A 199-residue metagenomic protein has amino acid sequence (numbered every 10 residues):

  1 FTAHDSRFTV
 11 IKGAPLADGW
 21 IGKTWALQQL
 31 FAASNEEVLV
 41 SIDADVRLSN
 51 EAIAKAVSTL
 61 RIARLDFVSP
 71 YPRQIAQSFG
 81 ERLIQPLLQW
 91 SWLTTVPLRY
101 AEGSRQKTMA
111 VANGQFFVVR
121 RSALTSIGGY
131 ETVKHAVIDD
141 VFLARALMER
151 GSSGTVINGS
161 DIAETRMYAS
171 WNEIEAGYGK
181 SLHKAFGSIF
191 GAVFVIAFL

Functional and structural regions predicted by a protein language model:
D5-A32, E36, K55-S126, E175 (+1 more regions): Long helical/loop segments within the catalytic core of UDP-sugar-dependent glycosyltransferases, especially the large
L39: Conserved nucleotide-ligand handling architecture
I42-T59: Acidic donor-binding/catalytic loop of UDP-sugar-dependent glycosyltransferases, especially processive GT2
G129-T132: Conserved nucleotide-sugar donor-binding catalytic segment
V137-F142: Acidic donor-binding loop at a coil-to-helix junction in glycosyltransferase catalytic cores that engages
A146-M148: Hydrophobic residues within well-ordered alpha-helices
I157-N172: Active-site donor/metal-binding and catalytic loop motifs of nucleotide-sugar-dependent glycosylation enzymes
A185-L199: Alpha-helical bilayer-embedded segments of polytopic membrane proteins, i.e., transmembrane/intramembrane helices
